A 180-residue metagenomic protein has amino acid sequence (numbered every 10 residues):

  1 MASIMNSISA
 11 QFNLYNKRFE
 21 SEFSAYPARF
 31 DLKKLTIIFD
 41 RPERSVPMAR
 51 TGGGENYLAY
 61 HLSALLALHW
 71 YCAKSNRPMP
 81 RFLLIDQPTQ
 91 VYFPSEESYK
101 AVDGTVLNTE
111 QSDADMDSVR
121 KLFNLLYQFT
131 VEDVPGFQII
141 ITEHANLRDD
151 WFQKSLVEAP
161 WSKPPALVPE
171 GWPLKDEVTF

Functional and structural regions predicted by a protein language model:
M1-R44, S75-P80, P94, F180: Extended, charged coiled-coil "arm/hinge" scaffolds of SMC/Rad50-like chromosome-maintenance ATPases and other large
I38-L65: Conserved ABC ATPase signature
V46-P47, Q90-F93, L147-D150: Flexible loop/turn segments at secondary-structure boundaries
G52, K74-R77, Q128-P135: Conserved catalytic network of the ASCE P-loop NTPase/AAA+ motor domain
S63-K74: Metal-dependent nuclease catalytic cores in nucleic-acid-processing enzymes, especially RNase H-like/related
D86-P88: Walker B catalytic acidic pair
S98-F180: C-terminal lobe/lid and adjacent interdomain/linker elements of RecA-like ASCE P-loop ATPase modules
